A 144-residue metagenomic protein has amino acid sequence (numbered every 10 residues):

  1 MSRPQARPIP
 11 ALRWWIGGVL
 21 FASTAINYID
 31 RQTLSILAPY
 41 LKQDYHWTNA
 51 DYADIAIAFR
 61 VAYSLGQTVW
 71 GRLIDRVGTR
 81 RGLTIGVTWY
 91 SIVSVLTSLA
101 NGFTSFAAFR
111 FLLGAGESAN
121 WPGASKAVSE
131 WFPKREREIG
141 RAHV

Functional and structural regions predicted by a protein language model:
W15-N49: Extracytoplasmic
L20-Y28, R60, S94, G102-F106 (+1 more regions): Helical-face signature of the major facilitator-like transporter fold
Y28, Q32, S98, G114-P122: Small-residue-rich segments within alpha-helical transmembrane domains of MFS-like 12-TM solute carriers
Q32, R60-T68, S118: Residue-level signature of mid-helix packing/kink "hotspots" within the transmembrane helices of 12-pass Major
H46, G78, L99-S105, G116 (+1 more regions): Helix-breaking motifs and short loop linkers at transmembrane-helix boundaries and internal kinks in secondary membrane
T48-A56: Juxtamembrane helix-start elements in MFS-like secondary transporters
L65-T104: Conserved MFS/SLC helix-loop-helix module at the cytosolic interface between two early adjacent transmembrane helices
F109-R141: Cytoplasmic helix-loop-helix junction between adjacent transmembrane helices in 12-TM secondary transporters
